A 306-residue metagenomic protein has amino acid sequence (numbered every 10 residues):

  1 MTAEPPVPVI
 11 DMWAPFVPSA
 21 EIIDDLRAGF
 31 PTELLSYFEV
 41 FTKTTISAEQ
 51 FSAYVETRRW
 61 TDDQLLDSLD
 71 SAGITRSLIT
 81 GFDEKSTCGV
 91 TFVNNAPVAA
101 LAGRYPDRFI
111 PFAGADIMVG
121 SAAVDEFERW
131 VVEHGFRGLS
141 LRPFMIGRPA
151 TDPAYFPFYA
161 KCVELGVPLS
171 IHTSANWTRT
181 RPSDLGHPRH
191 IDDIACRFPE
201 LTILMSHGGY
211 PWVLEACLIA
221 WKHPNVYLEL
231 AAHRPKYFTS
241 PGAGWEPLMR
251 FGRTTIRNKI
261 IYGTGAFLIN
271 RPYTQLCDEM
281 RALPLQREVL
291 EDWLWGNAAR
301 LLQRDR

Functional and structural regions predicted by a protein language model:
M1-I10, E21-D67, S71, R76 (+4 more regions): Mid-to-C-terminal alpha-helical segments outside catalytic/metal-binding sites
I10-S19, H172, H207: Histidine-centered divalent metal-coordination motifs
D11, R76-G81, G114, L204-S206 (+3 more regions): Short beta-strand segments
W13, L69, V98, W130 (+7 more regions): Conserved, mostly hydrophobic/aromatic
D62-L66, N95-A102, F127-E128, Y155 (+5 more regions): Generic structural signal for well-ordered alpha-helices, preferentially at hydrophobic/aromatic core positions
T75-L185, P235: Active-site gating/metal-coordination segments in enzymes
N95, G120-A123, W212-A216, N270: Short, well-ordered alpha-helical microsegments
H134-G138, G147-I261: Catalytic pocket-lining loop regions of alpha/beta-barrel enzymes, especially the amidohydrolase/enolase/GH5 lineages
